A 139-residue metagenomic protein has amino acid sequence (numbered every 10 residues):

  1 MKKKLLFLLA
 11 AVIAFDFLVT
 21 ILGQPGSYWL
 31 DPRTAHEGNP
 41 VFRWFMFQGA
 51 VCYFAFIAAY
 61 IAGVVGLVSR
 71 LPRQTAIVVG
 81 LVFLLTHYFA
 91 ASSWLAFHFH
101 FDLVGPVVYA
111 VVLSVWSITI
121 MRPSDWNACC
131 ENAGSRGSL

Functional and structural regions predicted by a protein language model:
M1-L139: Hydrophobic alpha-helical segments at protein termini of multi-pass membrane proteins
